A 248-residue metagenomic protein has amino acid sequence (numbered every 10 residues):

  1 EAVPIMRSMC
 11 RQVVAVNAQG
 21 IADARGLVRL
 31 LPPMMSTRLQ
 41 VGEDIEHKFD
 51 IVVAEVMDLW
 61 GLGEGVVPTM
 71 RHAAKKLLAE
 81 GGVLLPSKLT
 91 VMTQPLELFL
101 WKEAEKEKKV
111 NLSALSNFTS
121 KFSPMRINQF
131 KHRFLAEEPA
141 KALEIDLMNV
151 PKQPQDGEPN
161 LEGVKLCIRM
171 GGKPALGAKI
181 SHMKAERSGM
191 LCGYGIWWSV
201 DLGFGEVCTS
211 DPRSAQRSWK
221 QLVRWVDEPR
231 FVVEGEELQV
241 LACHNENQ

Functional and structural regions predicted by a protein language model:
E1-C243, N247-Q248: Class I SAM-binding transferase module
